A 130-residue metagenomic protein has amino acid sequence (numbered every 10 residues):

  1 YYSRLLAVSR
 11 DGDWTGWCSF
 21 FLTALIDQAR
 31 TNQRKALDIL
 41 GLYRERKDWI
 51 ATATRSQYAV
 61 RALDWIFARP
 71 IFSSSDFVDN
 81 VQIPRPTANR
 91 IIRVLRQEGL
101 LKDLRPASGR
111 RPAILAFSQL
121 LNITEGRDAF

Functional and structural regions predicted by a protein language model:
Y1-L37: Phosphate/pyrophosphate-binding active-site loops
Y1-R4, I39-E45, P70-I71: Short acidic (Asp/Glu) and glycine-rich catalytic loops that position anionic groups and cofactors
Q33-L63: Short alpha-helical segments that sit at the start of domains
R55-S56, D103-A129: Short, cationic-aromatic polyanion-contact patches
L63, A68-V81: Short acidic, hydrophobic short linear motifs in intrinsically disordered regions
I66, A88-L101, L115: Basic amphipathic alpha-helical segments that dock to polyanions
I71, L100-D103: Short hinge/loop at the helix->beta-strand junction immediately C-terminal to the helix-turn-helix recognition helix
